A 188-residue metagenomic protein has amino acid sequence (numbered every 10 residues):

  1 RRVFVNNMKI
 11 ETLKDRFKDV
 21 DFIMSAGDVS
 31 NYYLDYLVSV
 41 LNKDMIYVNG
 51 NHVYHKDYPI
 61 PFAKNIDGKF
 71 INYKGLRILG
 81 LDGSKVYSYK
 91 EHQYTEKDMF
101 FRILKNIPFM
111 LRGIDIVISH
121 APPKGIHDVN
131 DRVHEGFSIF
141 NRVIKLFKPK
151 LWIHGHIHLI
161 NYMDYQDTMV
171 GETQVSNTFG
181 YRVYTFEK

Functional and structural regions predicted by a protein language model:
R1-F4, I46-E135: Conserved catalytic scaffold of divalent metal-dependent phosphoesterases
R1-V40, F109-G113: N-terminal active-site segment of His-dependent metallophosphoesterases
R2-N7, V29-D35, N51-D57, V86-Y89 (+3 more regions): Active-site environment of divalent metal-dependent phosphoester hydrolases
I10, F70-K74, V143-L146, L159-K188: Binuclear metal-dependent phosphoesterase catalytic core
F17, V38-N42, I144-F147, T168-V170: Short, conserved loop/helix-junction motifs that constitute active-site signature segments in enzyme catalytic cores
V20-D21, L41-N42, F62-A63, I114 (+1 more regions): Short, well-ordered alpha-helix to beta-strand connector turns
F22-D28, I46-N51, I66, I116-H120 (+3 more regions): Active-site neighborhood of phospho(di)ester-bond hydrolases with catalytic His/Asp-centered motifs
G136-R142: A short, acidic, amphipathic alpha-helical segment used as a generic capping/interface helix at domain edges
